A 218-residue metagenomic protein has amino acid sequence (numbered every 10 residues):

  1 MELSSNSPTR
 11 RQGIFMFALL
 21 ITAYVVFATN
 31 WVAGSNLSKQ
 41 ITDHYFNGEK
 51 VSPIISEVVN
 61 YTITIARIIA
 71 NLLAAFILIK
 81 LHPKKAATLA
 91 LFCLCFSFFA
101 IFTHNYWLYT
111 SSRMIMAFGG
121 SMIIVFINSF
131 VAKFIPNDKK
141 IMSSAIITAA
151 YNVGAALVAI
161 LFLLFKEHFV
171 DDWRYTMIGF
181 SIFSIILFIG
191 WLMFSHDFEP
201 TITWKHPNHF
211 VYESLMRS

Functional and structural regions predicted by a protein language model:
F15-N47, P53: Extracytoplasmic
A28, V32, A117-V125, A156: Small-residue-rich segments within alpha-helical transmembrane domains of MFS-like 12-TM solute carriers
V32, I63-L72, A156: Residue-level signature of mid-helix packing/kink "hotspots" within the transmembrane helices of 12-pass Major
I69-Y106: Conserved MFS/SLC helix-loop-helix module at the cytosolic interface between two early adjacent transmembrane helices
W107-I115: Paired small-residue
M114-A149: Cytoplasmic helix-loop-helix junction between adjacent transmembrane helices in 12-TM secondary transporters
I146-E199: Helix-loop-helix hairpin linking two adjacent transmembrane segments in secondary transporters
S195-L215: Flexible cytoplasmic inter-helical loops of multi-pass small-molecule transporters
